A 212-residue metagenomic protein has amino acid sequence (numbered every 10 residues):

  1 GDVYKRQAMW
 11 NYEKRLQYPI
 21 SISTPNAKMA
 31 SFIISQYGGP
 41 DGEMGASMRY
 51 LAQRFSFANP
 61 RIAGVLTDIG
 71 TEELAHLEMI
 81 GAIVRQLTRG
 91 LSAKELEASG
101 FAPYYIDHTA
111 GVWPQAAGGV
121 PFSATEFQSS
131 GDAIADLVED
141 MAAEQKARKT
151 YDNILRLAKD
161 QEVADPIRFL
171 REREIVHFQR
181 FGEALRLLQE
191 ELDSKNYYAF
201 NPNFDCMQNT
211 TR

Functional and structural regions predicted by a protein language model:
G1-Y4: Short, small-residue-biased leader/transition segments that mark boundaries at the very start of proteins
A8-R212: Non-heme di-metal
